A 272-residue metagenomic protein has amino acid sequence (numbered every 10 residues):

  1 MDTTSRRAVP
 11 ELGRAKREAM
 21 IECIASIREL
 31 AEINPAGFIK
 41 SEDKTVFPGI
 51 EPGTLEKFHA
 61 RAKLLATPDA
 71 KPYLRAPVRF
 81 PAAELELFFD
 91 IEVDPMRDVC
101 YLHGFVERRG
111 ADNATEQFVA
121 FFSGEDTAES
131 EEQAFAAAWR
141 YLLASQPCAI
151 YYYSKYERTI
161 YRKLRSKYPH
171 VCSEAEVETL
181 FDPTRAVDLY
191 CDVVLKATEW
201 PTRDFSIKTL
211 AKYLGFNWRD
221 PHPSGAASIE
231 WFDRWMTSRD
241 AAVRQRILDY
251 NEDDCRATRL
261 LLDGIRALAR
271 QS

Functional and structural regions predicted by a protein language model:
M1-A8, R14, L210-S272: Acidic, Mg2+-coordinating catalytic module of metal-dependent nucleases/exonucleases that use a two-metal-ion mechanism
D2-A60: Helix-hairpin-helix
P10, R14, I24, L85 (+9 more regions): Conserved structured core elements
I33, F89, R108, Y151-S154 (+2 more regions): Generic beta-strand/beta-sheet core signal
P35, E92-D94, G110, K155-Y156 (+1 more regions): An acidic- and aromatic-residue-enriched active-site/binding cleft used to recognize and process polar
I50-L87, I91-E92: A contiguous, basic/glycine-rich beta-loop/short-helix subdomain that forms a polymer-engagement track
P81-E86, I91-A134, R140: Metal-dependent catalytic core segments for phosphate chemistry
F118-I229: Conserved DEDDh/DEDDy metal-dependent 3′-5′ exonuclease domain
